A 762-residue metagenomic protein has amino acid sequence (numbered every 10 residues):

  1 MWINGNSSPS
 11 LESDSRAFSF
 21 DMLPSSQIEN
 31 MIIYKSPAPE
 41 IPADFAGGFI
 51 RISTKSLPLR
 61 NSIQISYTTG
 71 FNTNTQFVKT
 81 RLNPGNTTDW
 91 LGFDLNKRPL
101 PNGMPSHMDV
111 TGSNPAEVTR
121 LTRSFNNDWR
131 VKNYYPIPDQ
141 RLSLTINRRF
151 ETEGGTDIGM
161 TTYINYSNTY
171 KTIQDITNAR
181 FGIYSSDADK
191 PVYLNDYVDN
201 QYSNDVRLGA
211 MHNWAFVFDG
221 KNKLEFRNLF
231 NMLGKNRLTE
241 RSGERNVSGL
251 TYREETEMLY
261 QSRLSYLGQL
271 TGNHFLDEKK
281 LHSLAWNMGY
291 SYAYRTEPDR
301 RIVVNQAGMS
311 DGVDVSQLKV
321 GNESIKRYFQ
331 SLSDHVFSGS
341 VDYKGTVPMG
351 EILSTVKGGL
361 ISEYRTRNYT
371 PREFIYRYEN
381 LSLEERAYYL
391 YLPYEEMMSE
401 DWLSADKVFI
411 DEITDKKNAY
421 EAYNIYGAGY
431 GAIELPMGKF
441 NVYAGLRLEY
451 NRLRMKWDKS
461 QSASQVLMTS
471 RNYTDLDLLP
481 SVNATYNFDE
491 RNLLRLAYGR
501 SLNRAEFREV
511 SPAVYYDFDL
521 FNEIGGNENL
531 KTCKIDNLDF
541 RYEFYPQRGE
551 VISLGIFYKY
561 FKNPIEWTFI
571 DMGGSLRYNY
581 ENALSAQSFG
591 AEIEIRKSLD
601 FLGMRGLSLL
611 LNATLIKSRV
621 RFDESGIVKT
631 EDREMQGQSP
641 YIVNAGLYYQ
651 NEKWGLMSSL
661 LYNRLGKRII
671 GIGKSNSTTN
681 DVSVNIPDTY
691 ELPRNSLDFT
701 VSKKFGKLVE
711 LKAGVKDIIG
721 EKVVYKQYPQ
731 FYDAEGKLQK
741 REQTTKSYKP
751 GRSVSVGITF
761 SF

Functional and structural regions predicted by a protein language model:
N6-K35, K55, R81: Short acidic/polar hinge/loop motifs at secondary-structure boundaries that mediate gating or recognition
S7, T296, V313, Y389-F409 (+5 more regions): Surface-exposed extracellular loop regions of Gram-negative outer-membrane beta-barrel proteins, predominantly
A17-M22, I33, F45-Y67: N-terminal periplasmic accessory domains that precede and gate Gram-negative outer-membrane beta-barrel machines
R123-T239, Y266, P480-V482: Transmembrane beta-barrel wall of Gram-negative outer-membrane proteins
L233, S324-K326, Q330, D342-V347 (+2 more regions): Signature of Gram-negative outer-membrane beta-barrel scaffolds
S316, L332, S340, Y389 (+6 more regions): Outer membrane beta-barrel strand-and-loop segments of large Gram-negative receptors, especially TonB-dependent
F557-Y560, N579-I672: Gram-negative outer-membrane beta-barrel transporters
R664-T678, S702-F762: C-terminal beta-signal and adjacent terminal beta-strands/loops of Gram-negative outer-membrane beta-barrel proteins
